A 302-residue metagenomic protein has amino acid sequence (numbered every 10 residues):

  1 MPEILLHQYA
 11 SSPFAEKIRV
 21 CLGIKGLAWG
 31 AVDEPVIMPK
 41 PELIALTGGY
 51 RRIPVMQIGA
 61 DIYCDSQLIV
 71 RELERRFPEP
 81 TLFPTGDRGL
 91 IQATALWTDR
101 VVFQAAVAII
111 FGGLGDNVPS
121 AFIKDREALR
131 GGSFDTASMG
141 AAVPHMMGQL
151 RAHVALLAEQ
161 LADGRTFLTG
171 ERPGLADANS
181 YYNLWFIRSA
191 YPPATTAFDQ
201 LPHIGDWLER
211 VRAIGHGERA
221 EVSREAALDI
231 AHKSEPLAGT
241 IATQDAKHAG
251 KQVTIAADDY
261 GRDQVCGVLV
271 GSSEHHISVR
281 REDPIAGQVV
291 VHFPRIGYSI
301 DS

Functional and structural regions predicted by a protein language model:
M1-L129, T136-A137, C266-V270, I277-S302: GST-like domain detector, emphasizing the conserved glutathione-binding G-site in the N-terminal thioredoxin-like
W29-K40, V154-L157, L228-H232, V253-A256: Short linear motifs at secondary-structure transitions and domain/linker junctions
L82-T85, L168-G170, A220-E221: Short, hydrophobic secondary-structure boundary micro-motifs
I91, A95, R126, M146 (+3 more regions): Charged, low-complexity, helix-prone segments enriched in Lys/Glu/Asp/Gln
T98-A213: GST-like fold's C-terminal all-alpha helical module
R219-S302: Conserved RNA-binding domains used in RNP assembly and mRNA/RNA metabolism
